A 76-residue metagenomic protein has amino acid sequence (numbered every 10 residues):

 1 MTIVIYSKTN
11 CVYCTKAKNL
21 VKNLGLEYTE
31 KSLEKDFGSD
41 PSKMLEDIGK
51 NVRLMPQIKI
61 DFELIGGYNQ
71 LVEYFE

Functional and structural regions predicted by a protein language model:
M1-K31: Local sequence-structure signature of Cys/Sec-based thiol-disulfide redox active-site neighborhoods
N10, L33-E34, E63-L64: Short beta->alpha junction loops/turns
V12, S39, G66: Short alpha-helical
L33-V52: Thioredoxin-like thiol-disulfide oxidoreductase module
G49-K59, Y68-N69: Structural micro-motif
I60-E76: Non-catalytic, surface beta->alpha helical segment in thiol-disulfide oxidoreductase systems
